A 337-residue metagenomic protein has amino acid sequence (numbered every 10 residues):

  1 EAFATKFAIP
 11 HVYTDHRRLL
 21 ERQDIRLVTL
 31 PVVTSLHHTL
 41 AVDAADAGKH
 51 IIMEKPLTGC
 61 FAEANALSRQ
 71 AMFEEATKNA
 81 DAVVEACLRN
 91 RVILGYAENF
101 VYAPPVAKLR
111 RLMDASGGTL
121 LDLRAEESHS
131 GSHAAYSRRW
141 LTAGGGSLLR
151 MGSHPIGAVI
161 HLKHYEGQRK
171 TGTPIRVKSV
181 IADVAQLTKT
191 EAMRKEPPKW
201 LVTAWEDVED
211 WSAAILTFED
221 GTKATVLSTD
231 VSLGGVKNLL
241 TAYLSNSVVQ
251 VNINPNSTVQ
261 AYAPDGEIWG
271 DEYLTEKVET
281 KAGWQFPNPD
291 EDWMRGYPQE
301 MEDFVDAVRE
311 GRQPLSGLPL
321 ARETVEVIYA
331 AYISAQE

Functional and structural regions predicted by a protein language model:
E1-F7: N-terminal Rossmann-like dinucleotide-binding module
I9-H16: Conserved SAM-binding strand-loop segment of SAM-dependent methyltransferases
Y13, M53-E54, L94-Y96, V226 (+1 more regions): Hydrophobic residues in well-ordered beta-strands that form the structural core
R26-L27, H38-N99: Beta-strand-loop-alpha-helix segment that lines the small-molecule cofactor/substrate pocket of alpha/beta enzymes
L27-T29, R69, R89, D290 (+1 more regions): C-terminal helix-rich "cap/oligomerization" subdomain common to oxidoreductases
P31-S35: N-terminal glycine-rich "phosphate-gripper" loop used for MgATP/nucleotide binding and carboxylate activation
R89-I93, F100-W205: Predominantly a Rossmann-like dinucleotide-binding segment in NAD(P)-dependent oxidoreductases
G157-A263, P298-E310, Y329-A331: Contiguous beta-strand/loop segments that form the cofactor/metal-binding neighborhood of enzyme cores
